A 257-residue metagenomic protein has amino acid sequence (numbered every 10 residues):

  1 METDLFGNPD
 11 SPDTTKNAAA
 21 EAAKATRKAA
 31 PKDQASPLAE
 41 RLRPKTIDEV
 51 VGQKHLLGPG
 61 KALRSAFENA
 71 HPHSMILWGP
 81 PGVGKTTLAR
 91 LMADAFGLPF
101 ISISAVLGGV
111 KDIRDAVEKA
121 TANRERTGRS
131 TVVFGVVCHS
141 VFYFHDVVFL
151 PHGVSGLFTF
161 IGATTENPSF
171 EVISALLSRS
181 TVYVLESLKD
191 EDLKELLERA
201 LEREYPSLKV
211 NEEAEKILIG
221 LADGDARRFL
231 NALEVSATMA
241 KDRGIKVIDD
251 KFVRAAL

Functional and structural regions predicted by a protein language model:
E2-N8, P12-P31, S65-I103, E118-T121 (+1 more regions): Walker A/P-loop
K32-G58, S102-I103: Dynamic helix-loop-helix/coil hinge segments at AAA+ ATPase domain boundaries and subdomain interfaces
L56-K61, P99-T131: Short glycine-rich substrate-engagement loop in P-loop NTPases that contacts/grips substrate
H73, G128-V132, S155-I161, I173 (+1 more regions): Loop/turn-to-beta-strand initiation segments
I103, F134-G135, T159-T165, V184: Structural recognition of the conserved hydrophobic beta-strand(s) that form the central parallel beta-sheet of P-loop
S104-V106, T181-K194: Conserved AAA+ ATPase "SRH/arginine-finger" region at the nucleotide-binding site
L150-G153, N167-T181: Short regulatory helix/loop adjacent to the ATP-binding pocket of P-loop NTPases
K216-L221, R227-D242, F252: C-terminal helical "lid" of AAA+/P-loop NTPase domains
